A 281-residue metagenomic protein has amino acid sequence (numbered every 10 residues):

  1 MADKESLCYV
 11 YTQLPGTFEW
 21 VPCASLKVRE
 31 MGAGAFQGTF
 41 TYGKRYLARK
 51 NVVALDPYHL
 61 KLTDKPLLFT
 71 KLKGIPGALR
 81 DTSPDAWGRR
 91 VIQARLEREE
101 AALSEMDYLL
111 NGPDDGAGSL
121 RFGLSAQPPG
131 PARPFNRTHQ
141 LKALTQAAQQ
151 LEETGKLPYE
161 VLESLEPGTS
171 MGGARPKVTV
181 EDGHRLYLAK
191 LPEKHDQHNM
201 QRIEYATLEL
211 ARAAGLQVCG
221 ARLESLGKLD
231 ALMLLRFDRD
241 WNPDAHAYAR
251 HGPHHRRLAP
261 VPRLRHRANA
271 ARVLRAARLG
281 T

Functional and structural regions predicted by a protein language model:
M1-T281: Phosphate/dinucleotide-binding and metal-coordinating scaffold of catalytic cores in nucleotide-dependent enzymes
